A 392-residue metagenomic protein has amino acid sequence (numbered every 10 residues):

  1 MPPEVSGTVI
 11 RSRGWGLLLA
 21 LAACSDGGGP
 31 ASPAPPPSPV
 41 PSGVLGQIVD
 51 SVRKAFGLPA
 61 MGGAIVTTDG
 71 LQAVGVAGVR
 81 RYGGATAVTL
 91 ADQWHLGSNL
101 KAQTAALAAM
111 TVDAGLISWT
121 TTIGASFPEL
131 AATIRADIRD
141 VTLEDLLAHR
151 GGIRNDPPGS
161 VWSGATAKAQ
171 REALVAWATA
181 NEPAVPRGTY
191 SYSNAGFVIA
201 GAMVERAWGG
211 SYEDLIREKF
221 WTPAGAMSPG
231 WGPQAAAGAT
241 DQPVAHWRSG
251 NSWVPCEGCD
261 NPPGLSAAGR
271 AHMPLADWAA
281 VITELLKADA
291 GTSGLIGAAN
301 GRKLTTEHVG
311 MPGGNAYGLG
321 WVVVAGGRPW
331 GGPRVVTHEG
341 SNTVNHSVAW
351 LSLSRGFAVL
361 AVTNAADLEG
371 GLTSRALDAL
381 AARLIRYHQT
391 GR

Functional and structural regions predicted by a protein language model:
M1-A22: Sec-dependent bacterial lipoprotein signal peptides
G16-G43: Bacterial Sec-dependent N-terminal signal peptides
P41, L45, L96, L100 (+8 more regions): Hydrophobic (often cysteine-bearing) scaffold residues that line and stabilize catalytic clefts of nucleotide/cofactor
S42-W94, L116: Short, conserved catalytic-motif segment at the N-terminal edge
A55-P59, G84-D145, P183-A195, S266-G269 (+1 more regions): Short active-site loop at a secondary-structure junction that contains or immediately precedes the catalytic residue(s)
L71-R81, I134-N342: Short, surface-exposed loop or secondary-structure junction motifs that flank catalytic or metal-binding residues
A73-G75, H338, H346-A366: Short, well-ordered beta-strand elements
P312-G314, G326-R328, A366-R392: Short, gly/Ser/Thr-rich active-site loops of penicillin-recognizing serine hydrolases
